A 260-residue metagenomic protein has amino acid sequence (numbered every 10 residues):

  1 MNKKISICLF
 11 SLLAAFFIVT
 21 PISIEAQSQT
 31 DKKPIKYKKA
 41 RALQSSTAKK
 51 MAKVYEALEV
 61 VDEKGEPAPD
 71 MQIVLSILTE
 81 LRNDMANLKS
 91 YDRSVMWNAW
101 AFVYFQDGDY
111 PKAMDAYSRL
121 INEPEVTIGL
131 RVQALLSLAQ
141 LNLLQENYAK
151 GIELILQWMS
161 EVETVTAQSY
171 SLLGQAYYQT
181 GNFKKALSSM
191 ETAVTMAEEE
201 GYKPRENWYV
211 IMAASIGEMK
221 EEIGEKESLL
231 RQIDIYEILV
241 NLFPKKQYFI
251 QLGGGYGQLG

Functional and structural regions predicted by a protein language model:
I22-D115, G129-Q133: N-terminal leader/linker segments that initiate helical-solenoid repeat arrays
K36-A42, R82-K89, I121-I128, L156-T164 (+2 more regions): Solenoid-like repeat scaffolds
S46, R93, R131, T166 (+3 more regions): Residues that mark the junctions of alpha-helical repeat units in TPR/alpha-solenoid scaffolds
K50-K53, W97, L135, Y170 (+3 more regions): TPR repeat positional signature
D107, Q145, T180, M219-K226 (+1 more regions): Structural motif corresponding to the intra-repeat A-B loop/turn of tetratricopeptide repeats
